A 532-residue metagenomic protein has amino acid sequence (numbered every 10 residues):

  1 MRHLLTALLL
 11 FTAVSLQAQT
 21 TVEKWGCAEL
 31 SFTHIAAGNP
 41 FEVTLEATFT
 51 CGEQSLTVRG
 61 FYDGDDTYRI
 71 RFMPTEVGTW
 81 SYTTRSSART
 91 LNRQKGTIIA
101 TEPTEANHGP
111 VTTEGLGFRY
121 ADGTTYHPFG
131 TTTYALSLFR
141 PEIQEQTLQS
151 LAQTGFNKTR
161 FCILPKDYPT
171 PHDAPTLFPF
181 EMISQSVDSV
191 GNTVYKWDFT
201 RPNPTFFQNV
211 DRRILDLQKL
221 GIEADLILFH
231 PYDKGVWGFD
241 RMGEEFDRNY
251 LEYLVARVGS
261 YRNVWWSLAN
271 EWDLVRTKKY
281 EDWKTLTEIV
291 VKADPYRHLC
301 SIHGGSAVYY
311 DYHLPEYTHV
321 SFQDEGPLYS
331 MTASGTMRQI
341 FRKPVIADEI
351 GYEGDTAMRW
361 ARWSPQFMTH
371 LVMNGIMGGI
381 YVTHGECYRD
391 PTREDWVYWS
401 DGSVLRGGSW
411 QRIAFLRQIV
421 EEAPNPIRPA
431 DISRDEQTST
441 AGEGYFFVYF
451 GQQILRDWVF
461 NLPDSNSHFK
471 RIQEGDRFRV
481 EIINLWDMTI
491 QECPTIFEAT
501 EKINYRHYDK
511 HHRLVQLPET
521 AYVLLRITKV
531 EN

Functional and structural regions predicted by a protein language model:
M1-T20: Bacterial Sec-dependent N-terminal signal peptides
Q19-Q54, V58-F61, T97-P103, R434-S439: Non-catalytic, glycine-rich low-complexity segments
T20, N39-F41, E353-T356, Q366-P494 (+1 more regions): Aromatic- and carboxylate-lined catalytic core of secreted/periplasmic carbohydrate-active enzymes
T48, Q54-G117, D122: Extended acidic/polar, glycine-enriched regions that form or flank non-catalytic beta-rich accessory modules
R69-M73, F469, E501-Q516: Exposed aromatic-hydrophobic patches
E105-Y329: Active-site mouth of glycoside hydrolases
N249, N270-V404: Extracellular glycoside hydrolase catalytic/binding regions
